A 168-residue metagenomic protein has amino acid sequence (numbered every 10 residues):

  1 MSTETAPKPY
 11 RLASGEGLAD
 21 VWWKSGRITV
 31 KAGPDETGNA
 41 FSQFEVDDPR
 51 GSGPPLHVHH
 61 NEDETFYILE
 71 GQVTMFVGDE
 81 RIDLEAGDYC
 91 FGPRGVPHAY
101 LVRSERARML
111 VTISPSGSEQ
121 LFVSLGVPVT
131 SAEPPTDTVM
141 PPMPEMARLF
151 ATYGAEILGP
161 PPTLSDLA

Functional and structural regions predicted by a protein language model:
M1-F41, P134-A168: A short, N-terminal "cap"/entry segment at the start of jelly-roll beta-barrel domains of the cupin/DSBH fold
L12-A13, E36, Q72, D79-P97: Short acidic-glycine-tyrosine-enriched beta hairpin
T29-V30, F44-H59: Conserved short histidine dyad/triad with adjacent acidic residue
P54-L56, V77-I82: Short beta-strand segments
N61-V73, G78: Glycine- and acidic-residue-biased ligand/ion/polar-headgroup-sensing regions
T74, D83, R94-E119: Ligand-binding loop in jelly-roll beta-barrel domains
E105-Y153: A contiguous, mid-protein "functional segment" used to position or interact with cofactors/ions or partner subunits
